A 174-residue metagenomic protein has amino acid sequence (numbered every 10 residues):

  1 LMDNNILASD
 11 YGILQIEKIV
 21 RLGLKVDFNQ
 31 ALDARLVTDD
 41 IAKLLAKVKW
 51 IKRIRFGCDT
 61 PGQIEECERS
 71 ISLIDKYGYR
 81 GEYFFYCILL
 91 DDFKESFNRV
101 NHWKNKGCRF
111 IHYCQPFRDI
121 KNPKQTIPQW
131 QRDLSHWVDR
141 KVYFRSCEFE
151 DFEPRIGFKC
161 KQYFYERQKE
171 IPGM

Functional and structural regions predicted by a protein language model:
L1-S70, G81-D91, I111-Q115: Core AdoMet radical
I16, C58, G62-Q63, E68-K76 (+1 more regions): Generic hydrophobic segment detector
V20, I71-G78, N101-K104: Surface-exposed amphipathic alpha-helices with a cationic face
V20-G23, K49-W50, D75, V138 (+2 more regions): Generic secondary-structure transition motif, activating predominantly at the C-termini of alpha-helices
I88-M174: Auxiliary Fe-S-binding modules of radical SAM enzymes
